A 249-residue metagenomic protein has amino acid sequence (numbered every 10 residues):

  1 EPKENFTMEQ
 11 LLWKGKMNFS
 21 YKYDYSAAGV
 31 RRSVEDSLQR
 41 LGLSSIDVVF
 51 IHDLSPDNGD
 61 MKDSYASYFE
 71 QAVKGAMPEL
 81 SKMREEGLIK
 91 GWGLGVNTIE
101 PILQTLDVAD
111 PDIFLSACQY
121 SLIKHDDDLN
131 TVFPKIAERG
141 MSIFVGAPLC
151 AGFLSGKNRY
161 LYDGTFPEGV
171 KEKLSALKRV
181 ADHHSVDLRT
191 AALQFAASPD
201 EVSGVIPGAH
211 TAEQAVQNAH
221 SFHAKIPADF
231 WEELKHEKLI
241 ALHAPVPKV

Functional and structural regions predicted by a protein language model:
E1-P2, P56: A short acidic, glycine/proline-enriched capping/turn motif at secondary-structure boundaries, especially helix N-cap
P2-L12, R159-Y160: Short, flexible, mixed-charge acidic loops at enzyme active sites
E9-G15, F166, V170: Active-site gating loops and adjacent loop-to-helix segments of metal-dependent hydrolytic enzymes
G15-R31, Y65: Active-site mouth loops of central-metabolism enzymes
S26-R40, N97-Q104: Short, acidic/polar
V30-D47, L129-S142: Short amphipathic alpha-helices and their capping/turn segments at secondary-structure boundaries
L38-K62: Active-site groove signature of glycoside hydrolases
L54-H236, I240-A241, V246-K248: Beta/alpha (TIM)-barrel catalytic core signal, keyed to glycine-rich beta->alpha loops juxtaposed to Asp/Glu that bind
